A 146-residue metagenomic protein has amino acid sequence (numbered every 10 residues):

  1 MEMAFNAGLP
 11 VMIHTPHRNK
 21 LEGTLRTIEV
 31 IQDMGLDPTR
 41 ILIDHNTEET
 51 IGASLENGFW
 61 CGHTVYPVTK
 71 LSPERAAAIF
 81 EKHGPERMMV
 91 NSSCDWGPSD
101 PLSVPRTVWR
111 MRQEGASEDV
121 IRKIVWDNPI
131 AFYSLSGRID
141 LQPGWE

Functional and structural regions predicted by a protein language model:
M1-E49: Divalent metal-binding pocket/active-site signature
A4, C61, S93, I121 (+1 more regions): Conserved, mostly hydrophobic/aromatic
A7-P10, I31-P38, L55-G62, H83-R87: Glycine-enriched alpha-helix->loop->beta-strand junction motifs that scaffold or abut catalytic
H14-R18, P85-P101, I121: Short acidic/histidine-rich active-site segments
P16-R18, N46-E49, T64-V68, S93-G97: Active-site beta-loop-alpha junctions enriched in small/polar residues
L21-I28, I51-N57, K70-K82, W96-R110 (+1 more regions): Histidine/acidic-residue-rich catalytic or RNA/ligand-binding cores of hydrolases and nuclease-related proteins
P38-I41, W60-Y66, L141-Q142: Short hydrophobic/aromatic-enriched beta-strand-loop microsegments
P105-E146: Mid-to-C-terminal alpha-helical segments outside catalytic/metal-binding sites
